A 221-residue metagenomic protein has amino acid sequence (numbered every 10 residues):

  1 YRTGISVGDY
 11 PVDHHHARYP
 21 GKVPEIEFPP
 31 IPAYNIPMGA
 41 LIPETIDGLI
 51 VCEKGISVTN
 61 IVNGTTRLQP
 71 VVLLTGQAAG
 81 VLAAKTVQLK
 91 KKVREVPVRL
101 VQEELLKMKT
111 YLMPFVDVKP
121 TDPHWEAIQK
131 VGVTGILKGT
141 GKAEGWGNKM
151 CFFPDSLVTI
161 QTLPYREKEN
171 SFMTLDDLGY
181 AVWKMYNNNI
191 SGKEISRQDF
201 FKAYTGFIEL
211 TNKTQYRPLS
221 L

Functional and structural regions predicted by a protein language model:
Y1-L106: Flavin (FAD/FMN)-binding glycine-rich loop and adjacent Rossmann-like elements that form
V23, R67-Q69, L74, T86 (+4 more regions): Generic alpha-helical propensity signal that fires on short helical segments and nearby coil/disordered stretches
G80-K90, K109, G135, Y204-T211: A generic secondary-structure signal for well-formed alpha-helical elements
E95-A127: Long, well-structured alpha-helical subdomains associated with metal-dependent extracellular/ecto-lumenal hydrolases
P114-I128, G132-L221: Extracytoplasmic Gram-positive cell-surface binding/anchoring modules and repeats
